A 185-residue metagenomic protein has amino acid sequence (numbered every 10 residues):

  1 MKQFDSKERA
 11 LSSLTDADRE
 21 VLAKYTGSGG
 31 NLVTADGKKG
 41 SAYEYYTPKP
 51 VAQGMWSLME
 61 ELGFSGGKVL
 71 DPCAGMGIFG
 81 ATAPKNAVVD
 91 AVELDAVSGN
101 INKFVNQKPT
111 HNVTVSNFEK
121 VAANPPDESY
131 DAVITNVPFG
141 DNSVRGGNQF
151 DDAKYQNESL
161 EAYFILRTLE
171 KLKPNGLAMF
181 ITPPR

Functional and structural regions predicted by a protein language model:
M1-V105: Class I S-adenosyl-L-methionine
A42, F150-N157: Surface-exposed cleft-lining segments at the edges of enzyme active sites
G77, D141-N142: Short glycine-rich, flexible loops that bind phosphorylated cofactors or substrates
L94-A96, Q156-R185: Conserved Class I SAM-dependent methyltransferase catalytic core
K108-F118: Conserved SAM-binding strand-loop segment of SAM-dependent methyltransferases
A123-I134: A short acidic, Gly/Pro-enriched loop at the edge of an enzyme's catalytic core that lines a small-molecule cofactor
I134-G140, I181: Amphipathic alpha-helical repeat scaffolds
S143-G147: Conserved ATPase-coupling elements of RecA-like P-loop NTPase cores
